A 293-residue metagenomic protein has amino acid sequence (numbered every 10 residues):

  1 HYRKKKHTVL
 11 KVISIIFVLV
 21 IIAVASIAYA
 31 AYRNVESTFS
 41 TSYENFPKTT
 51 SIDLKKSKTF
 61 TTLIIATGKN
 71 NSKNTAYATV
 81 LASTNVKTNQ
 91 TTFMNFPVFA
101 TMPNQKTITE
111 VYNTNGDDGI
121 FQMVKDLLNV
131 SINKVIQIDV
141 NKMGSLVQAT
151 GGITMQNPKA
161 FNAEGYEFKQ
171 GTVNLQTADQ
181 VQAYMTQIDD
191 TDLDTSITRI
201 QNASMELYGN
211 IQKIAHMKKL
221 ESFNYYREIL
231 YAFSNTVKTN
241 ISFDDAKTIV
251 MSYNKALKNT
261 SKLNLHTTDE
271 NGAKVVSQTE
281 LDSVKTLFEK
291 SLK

Functional and structural regions predicted by a protein language model:
Y2-Q90, T186-D189, F288: Entry/capping segment at the start of metal-dependent catalytic domains with acidic active-site entry clusters
P47-T49, F60, I64-K69, Y77-L81 (+3 more regions): N-terminal post-signal-peptidase region of extra-cytosolic proteins
S57-T59, N74-T79, T88-F93, G119 (+4 more regions): Extracytoplasmic
T59, N70-N71, Y77, T88 (+3 more regions): C-terminal solvent-exposed extensions
G68, K106-T114, N129-K134, D189-T198 (+3 more regions): Second-shell loop/turn segments in exported
A78, D117-K125, V140-G144, Q148 (+7 more regions): Extracytoplasmic/secreted envelope proteins and their assembly/folding machinery, especially bacterial periplasmic
T114-V173: Amphipathic, coiled-coil-like alpha-helical scaffolding segments used for oligomerization/assembly
Q148-Y225: Flexible, polar/acidic helix-loop-strand segments at domain edges
